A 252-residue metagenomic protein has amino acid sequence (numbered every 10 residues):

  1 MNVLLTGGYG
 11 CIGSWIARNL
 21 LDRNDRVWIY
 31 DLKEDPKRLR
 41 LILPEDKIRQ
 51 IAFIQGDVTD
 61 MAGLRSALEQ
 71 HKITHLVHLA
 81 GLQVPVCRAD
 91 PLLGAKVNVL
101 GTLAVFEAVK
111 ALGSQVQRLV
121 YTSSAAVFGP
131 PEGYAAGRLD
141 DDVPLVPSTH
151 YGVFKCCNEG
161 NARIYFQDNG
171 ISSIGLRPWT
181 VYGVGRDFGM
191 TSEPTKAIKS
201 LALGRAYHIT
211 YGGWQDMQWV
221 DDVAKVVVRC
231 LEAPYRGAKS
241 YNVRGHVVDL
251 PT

Functional and structural regions predicted by a protein language model:
L4-R23: N-terminal Rossmann NAD(P)H-binding glycine-rich loop of SDR-like oxidoreductase domains
V58-V97: NAD(P)H-binding glycine-rich loop region in Rossmannoid oxidoreductase-like domains and their noncatalytic homologs
V86-G101, L139-P147: Short alpha-helical oligomerization interface
L103-T149: Conserved Rossmann-fold NAD(P)-dependent oxidoreductase catalytic core, especially the SDR/UDP-sugar
F128-G129, T149-H150, I174-S192: Flexible, glycine-rich beta-alpha linker
P144, S173-V181, K196-Q218, R229-C230 (+1 more regions): A conserved pocket-lining segment of Rossmann-fold NAD(P)-dependent short-chain dehydrogenase/reductase
V146-I174, A202: Active-site Tyr-X1-5-Lys
C156, N169, Y182-T195, R205 (+2 more regions): Glycine/proline-rich active-site loop of Rossmann-fold NAD(P)-dependent oxidoreductases
